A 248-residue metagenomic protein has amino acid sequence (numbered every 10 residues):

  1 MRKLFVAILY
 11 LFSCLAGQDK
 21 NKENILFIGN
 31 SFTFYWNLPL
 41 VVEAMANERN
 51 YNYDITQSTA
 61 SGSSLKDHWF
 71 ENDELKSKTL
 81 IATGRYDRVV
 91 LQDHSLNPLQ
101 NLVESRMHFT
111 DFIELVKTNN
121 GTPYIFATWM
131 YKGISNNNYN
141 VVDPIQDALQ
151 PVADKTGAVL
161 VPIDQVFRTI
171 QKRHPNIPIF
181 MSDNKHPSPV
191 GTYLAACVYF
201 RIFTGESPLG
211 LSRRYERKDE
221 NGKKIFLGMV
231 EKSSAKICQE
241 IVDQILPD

Functional and structural regions predicted by a protein language model:
R2-A7: Sec-dependent signal peptide recognition, specifically the positively charged N-region followed immediately by
L9-G17: Hydrophobic h-region of N-terminal signal peptides that target proteins for export in Gram-negative bacteria
E23-L26, F32-T110: Conserved SGNH/GDSL esterase-like catalytic core that processes O-acyl groups on lipids and polysaccharides
N30-S31, S188: Ser/Thr-glycine-rich phosphate-binding loops at phosphate-binding pockets of nucleotides, nucleotide cofactors
Y35, T192-A196: Short alpha-helical patches at coil-to-helix transitions and adjacent helical residues in well-structured domains
A60-G62, M130, F167, Y215: Residue-level detector of flexible, active-site-proximal loop/helix-junction positions within diverse enzyme catalytic
K78-T192, R201-G210: Alpha-helical cap/lid subdomain in secreted, periplasmic, or secretory-pathway luminal O-acyl-processing enzymes
A196-D248: Conserved catalytic region of serine esterases and O-acyltransferases that act on ester linkages in lipids
